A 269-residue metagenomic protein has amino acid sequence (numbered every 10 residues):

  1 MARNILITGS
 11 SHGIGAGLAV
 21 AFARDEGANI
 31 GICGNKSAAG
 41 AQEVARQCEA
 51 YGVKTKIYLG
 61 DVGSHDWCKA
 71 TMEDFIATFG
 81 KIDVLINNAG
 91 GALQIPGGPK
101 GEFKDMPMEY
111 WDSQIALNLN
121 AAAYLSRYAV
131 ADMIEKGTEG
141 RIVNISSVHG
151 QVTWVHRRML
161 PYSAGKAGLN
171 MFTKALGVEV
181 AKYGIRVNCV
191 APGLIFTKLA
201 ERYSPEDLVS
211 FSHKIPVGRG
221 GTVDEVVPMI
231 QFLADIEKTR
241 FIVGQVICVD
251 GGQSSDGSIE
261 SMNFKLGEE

Functional and structural regions predicted by a protein language model:
S11-G13: Conserved glycine-rich cofactor-binding loop
E26-E43: Conserved glycine-rich Rossmann-like NAD(P)H-binding loop of the short-chain dehydrogenase/reductase
G91-I95, K104, M108, I134 (+3 more regions): Catalytic loop of short-chain dehydrogenase/reductase
P96-I115, F211: Substrate-binding pocket helix/loop in short-chain dehydrogenase/reductase
S126-R127, K174: A short, exposed helix-loop element centered on a Lys and neighboring polar residues
A181, R186, K238, I242-V243: Short, small/polar-rich loop/turn modules that mediate ligand/substrate recognition or access, typified
I215-V226: A conserved structural motif in NAD(P)-dependent oxidoreductases
